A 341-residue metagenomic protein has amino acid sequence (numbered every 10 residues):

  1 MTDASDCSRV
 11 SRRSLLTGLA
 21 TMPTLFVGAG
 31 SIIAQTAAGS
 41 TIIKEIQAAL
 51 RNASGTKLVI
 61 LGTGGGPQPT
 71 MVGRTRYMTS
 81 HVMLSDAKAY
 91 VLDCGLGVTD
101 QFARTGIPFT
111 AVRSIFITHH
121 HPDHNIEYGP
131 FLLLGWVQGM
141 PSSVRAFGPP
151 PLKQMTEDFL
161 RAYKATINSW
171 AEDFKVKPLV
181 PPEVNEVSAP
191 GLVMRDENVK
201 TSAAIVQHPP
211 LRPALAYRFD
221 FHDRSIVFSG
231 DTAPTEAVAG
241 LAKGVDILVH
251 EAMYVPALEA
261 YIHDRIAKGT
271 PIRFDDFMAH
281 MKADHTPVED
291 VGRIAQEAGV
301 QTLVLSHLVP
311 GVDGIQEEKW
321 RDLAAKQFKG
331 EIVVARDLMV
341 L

Functional and structural regions predicted by a protein language model:
T2-R12, L16-G240, E318-V340: Binuclear metal-dependent hydrolase catalytic cores
A216, S225, A233-R336: Cap/insert and terminal regions of metallo-dependent hydrolase folds
